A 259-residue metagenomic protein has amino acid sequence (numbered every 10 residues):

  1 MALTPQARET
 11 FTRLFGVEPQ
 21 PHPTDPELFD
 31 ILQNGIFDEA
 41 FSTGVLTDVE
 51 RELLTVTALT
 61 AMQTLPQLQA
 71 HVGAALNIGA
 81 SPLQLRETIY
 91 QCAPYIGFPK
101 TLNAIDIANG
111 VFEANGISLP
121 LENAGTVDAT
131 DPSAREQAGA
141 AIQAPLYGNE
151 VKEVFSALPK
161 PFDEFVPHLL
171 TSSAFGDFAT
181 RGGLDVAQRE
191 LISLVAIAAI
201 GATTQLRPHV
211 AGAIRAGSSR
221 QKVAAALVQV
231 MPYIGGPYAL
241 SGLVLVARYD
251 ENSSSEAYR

Functional and structural regions predicted by a protein language model:
M1-V49, T101-V186, R215, P232 (+1 more regions): Acidic, glycine/proline-rich low-complexity segments that act as flexible tails and inter-domain linkers
D30-Q33, M62-L68, H168-T171, I200-L206: Short acidic alpha-helix initiation/capping motifs at coil-to-helix transition points, especially at protein N-termini
T47-D48, T64-R86, Y90, P99-E113 (+3 more regions): Extended intrinsically disordered, low-complexity coil regions enriched in Ser, Thr, Gly, Ala and often Pro
E50-L59, L68, T88-I89, R189-I197 (+1 more regions): Short, structured motif recognition centered on aromatic/hydrophobic residues
E52, I96-P99: Substrate/cofactor-recognition hotspot
P94, Q229-P232: Helix-rich C-terminal or lid/interface subdomains of diverse kinases
G182, V195-I200: Short, glycine/charged-rich beta-strand-loop motifs at protein surfaces that mediate ligand recognition and catalysis
